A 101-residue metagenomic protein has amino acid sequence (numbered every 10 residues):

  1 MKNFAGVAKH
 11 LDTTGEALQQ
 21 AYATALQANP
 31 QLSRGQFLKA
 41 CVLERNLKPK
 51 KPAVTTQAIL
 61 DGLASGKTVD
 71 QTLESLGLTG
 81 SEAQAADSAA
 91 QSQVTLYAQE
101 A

Functional and structural regions predicted by a protein language model:
M1-A101: Mature extracellular/secreted ectodomains of secretory-pathway proteins
